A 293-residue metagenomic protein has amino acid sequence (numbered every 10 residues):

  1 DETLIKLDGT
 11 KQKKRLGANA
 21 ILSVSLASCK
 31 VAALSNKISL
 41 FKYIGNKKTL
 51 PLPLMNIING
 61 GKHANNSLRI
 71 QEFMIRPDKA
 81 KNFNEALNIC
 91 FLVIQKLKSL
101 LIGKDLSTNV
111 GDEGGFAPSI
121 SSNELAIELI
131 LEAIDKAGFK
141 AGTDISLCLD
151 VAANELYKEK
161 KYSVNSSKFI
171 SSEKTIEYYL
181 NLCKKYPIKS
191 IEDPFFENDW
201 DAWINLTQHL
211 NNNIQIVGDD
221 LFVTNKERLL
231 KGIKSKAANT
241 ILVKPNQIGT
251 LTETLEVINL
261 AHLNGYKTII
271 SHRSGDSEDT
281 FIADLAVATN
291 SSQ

Functional and structural regions predicted by a protein language model:
D1-E2, S39-N56, N88, D144-C148 (+3 more regions): Beta-strand segments within the central parallel beta-sheet cores of soluble alpha/beta enzyme folds
D1-I38, L87, G115: Metal- or metallocofactor-binding catalytic centers and their adjacent structured scaffolds across diverse enzyme
D1-K13, N46-L54, I94-D105, D135 (+1 more regions): Short, hydrophobic/aliphatic alpha-helical segments
V24-A32, N36, F73, I130 (+2 more regions): Buried hydrophobic packing segments
K48-G111: Mobile "lid/hinge" segments at catalytic clefts and subdomain interfaces of large enzymes
L54, R76-N88, S119, S163-E173 (+1 more regions): Active-site mouth loops of central-metabolism enzymes
E72-F83, S107-N123, A152-N165: Active-site-proximal beta-alpha loop/turn segments in soluble metabolic enzymes
E124-Q293: Catalytic core of soluble alpha/beta enzymes
